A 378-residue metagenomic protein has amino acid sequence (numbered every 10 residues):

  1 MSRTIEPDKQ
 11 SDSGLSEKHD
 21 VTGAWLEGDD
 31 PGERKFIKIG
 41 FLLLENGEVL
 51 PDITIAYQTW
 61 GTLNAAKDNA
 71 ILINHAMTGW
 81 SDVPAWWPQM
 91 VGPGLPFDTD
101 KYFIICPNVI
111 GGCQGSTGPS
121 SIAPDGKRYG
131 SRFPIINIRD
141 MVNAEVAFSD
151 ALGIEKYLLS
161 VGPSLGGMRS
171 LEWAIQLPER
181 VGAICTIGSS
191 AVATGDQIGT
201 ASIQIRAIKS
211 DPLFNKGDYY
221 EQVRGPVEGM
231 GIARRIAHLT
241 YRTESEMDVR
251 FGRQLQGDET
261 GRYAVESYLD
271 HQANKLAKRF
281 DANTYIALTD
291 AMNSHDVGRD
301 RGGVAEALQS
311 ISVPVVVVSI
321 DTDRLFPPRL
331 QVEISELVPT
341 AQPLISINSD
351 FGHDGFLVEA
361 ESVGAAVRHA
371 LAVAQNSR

Functional and structural regions predicted by a protein language model:
Q58-P124: N-terminal cap/lid subdomain of alpha/beta-hydrolase-fold enzymes
L95-A151, D196-I198, S202-Y219: Cap/lid segment of the alpha/beta-hydrolase catalytic domain
K156-G199: Conserved hydrolase catalytic core segment
T186-K275: Alpha/beta-hydrolase-fold enzymes
K275, H295-D296, D321-F326: Acidic catalytic loop of the alpha/beta-hydrolase fold
D300-V304, V313, R324-E336: Short alpha-helix in the alpha/beta-hydrolase fold that links the catalytic acid
I311, V317-S319: Short beta-strand/loop motif that positions the catalytic acidic residue of the alpha/beta-hydrolase fold
V332-E333, A341-R378: Catalytic active-site module of serine/aspartate enzymes centered on a nucleophile-bearing elbow/loop
